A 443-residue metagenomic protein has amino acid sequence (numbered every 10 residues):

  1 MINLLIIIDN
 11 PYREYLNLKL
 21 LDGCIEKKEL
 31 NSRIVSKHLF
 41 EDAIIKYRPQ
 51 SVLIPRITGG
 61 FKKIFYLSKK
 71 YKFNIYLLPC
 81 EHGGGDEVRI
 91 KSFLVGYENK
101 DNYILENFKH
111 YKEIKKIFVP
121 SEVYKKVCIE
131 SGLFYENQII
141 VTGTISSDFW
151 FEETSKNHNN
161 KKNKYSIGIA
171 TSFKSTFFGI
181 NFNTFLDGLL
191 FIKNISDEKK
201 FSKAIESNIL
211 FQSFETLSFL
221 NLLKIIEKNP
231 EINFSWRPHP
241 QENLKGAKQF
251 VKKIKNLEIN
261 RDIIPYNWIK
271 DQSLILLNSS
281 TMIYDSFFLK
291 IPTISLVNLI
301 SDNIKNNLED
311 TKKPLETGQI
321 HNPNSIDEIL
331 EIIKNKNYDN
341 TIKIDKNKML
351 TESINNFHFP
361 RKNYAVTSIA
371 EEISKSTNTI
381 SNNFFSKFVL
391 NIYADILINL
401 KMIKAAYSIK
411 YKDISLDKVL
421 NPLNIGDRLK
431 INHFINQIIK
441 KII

Functional and structural regions predicted by a protein language model:
M1-K72, I180-F191, E215-L220, S368 (+2 more regions): N-terminal pre-catalytic "stem/leader" segment of glycosyltransferase-like enzymes
L4-H158, I169-F177, E242, M282-I283: Active-site and donor-binding regions of nucleotide-sugar-utilizing enzymes
L39, G59, N208, T216-L217 (+2 more regions): Donor nucleotide-activated moiety binding/catalytic core segment of transferases that use nucleotide-activated donors
N107, L222, A247, I264-P265 (+1 more regions): Acidic, amphipathic alpha-helical patches
K109-I114, W268-I269, K313-P314: A conserved, positively charged/aromatic
E152-K248: Conserved catalytic-core segment of nucleotide-activated headgroup transferases in glycan assembly
K248-I254, T281-H358: Catalytic binding pocket for nucleotide-activated donors in carbohydrate/polymer assembly enzymes
I333-T341, A370-F385: Short, hydrophobic alpha-helical segments
